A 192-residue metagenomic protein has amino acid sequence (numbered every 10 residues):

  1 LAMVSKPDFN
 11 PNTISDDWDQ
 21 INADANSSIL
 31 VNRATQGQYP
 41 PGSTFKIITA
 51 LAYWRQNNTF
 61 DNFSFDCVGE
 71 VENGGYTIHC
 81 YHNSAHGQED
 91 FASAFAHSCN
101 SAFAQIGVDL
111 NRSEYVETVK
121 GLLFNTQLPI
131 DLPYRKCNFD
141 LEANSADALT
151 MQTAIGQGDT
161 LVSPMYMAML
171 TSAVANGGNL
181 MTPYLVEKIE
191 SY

Functional and structural regions predicted by a protein language model:
L1-S43, I48-Y192: Beta-lactam-recognizing serine transpeptidase/beta-lactamase-like catalytic domain environment
